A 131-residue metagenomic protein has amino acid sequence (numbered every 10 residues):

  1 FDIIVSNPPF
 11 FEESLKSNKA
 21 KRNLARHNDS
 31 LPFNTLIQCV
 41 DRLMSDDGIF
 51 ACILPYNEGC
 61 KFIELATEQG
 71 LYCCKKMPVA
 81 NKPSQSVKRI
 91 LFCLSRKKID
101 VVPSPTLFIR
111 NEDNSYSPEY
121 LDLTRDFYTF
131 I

Functional and structural regions predicted by a protein language model:
F1, K16-N18, L65, K88-R89: Short aromatic-enriched loop/helix-cap "lid" or pocket-rim segments at secondary-structure transitions that line
F1-D2, C73: Local beta-strand N-terminus motif with an aromatic residue
D2, P8-T35, C39: Mobile active-site "lid"/loop adjacent to the S-adenosyl-L-methionine
N7-P8, L54: Hydrophobic alpha-helix-in-membranes signature
F11, Q69, K97: Phosphate/oxyanion-binding loops and surfaces in catalytic or ligand/nucleic-acid-binding neighborhoods
A25-D29, P83, D113: Alpha-helix initiation/capping motif
S30-V87, F92-C93: Conserved Class I SAM-dependent methyltransferase catalytic core
S86-I131: SAM/dcSAM-binding transferase cores
